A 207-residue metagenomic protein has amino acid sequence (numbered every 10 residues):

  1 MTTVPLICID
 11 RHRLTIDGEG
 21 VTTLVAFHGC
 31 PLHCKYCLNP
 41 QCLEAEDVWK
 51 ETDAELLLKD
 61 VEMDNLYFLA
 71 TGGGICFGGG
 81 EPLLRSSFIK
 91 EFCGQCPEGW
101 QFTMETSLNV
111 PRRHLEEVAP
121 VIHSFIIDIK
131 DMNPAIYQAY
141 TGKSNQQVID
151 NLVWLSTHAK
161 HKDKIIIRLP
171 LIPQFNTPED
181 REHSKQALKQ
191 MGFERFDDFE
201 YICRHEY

Functional and structural regions predicted by a protein language model:
M1-E46, M63-L69: N-terminal [4Fe-4S]-dependent radical SAM core
W49: Conserved H-D interstitial segment of serine endopeptidase catalytic domains
E62-L66, T71-G74, G78-G79, L83-H205: Conserved AdoMet/S-adenosylmethionine-binding subsite of the radical SAM
